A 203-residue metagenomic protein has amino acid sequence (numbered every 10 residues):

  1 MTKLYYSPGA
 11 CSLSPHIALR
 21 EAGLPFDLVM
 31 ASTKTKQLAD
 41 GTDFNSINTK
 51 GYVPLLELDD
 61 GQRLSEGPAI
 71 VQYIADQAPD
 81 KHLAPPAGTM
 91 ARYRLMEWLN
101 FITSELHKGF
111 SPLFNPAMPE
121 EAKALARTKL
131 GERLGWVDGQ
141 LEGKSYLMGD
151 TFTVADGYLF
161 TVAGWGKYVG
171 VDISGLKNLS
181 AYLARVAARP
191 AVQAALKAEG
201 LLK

Functional and structural regions predicted by a protein language model:
M1-T128, D138: GST-like domain detector, emphasizing the conserved glutathione-binding G-site in the N-terminal thioredoxin-like
L24, V171-I173, L201: Helix N-cap/coil-helix junction residues
K36-L38, L183, K203: Generic structural signal for helix capping and beta-alpha/helix-loop junctions
P54-E57, L147, Q193: Short beta-strand(s) of the beta-wing in winged-helix/HTH DNA-binding folds
M90, W98-P190: GST-like fold's C-terminal all-alpha helical module
P119-E120, L201-K203: Carbohydrate-binding/catalytic loop surfaces
A194-E199: Exported/periplasmic ABC-transporter solute-binding proteins
